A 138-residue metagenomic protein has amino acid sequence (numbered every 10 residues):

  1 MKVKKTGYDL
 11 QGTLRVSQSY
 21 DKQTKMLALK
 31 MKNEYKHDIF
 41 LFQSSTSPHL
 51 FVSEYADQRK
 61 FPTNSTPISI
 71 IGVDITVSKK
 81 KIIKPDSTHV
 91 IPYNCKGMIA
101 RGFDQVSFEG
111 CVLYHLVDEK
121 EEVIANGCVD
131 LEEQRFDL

Functional and structural regions predicted by a protein language model:
V3-Y20: N-terminal edge beta-strand
V3-Y8, P85-L138: Surface-exposed edge beta-strand/loop patches
G12-V16, D74-K79, N94-C95: Short structured motifs
S19-D21, N33, I82-I83: Hydrophobic beta-strand core residues of beta-sandwich domains
D21-A28: Short, solvent-exposed loop/turn segments enriched in Ser/Thr/Gly
L29-H37: Asparagine-centered strand-capping/turn motif at beta-strand->loop junctions
K36-P85: The feature marks short-to-medium sequence segments in extracytoplasmic or secretory-pathway proteins
